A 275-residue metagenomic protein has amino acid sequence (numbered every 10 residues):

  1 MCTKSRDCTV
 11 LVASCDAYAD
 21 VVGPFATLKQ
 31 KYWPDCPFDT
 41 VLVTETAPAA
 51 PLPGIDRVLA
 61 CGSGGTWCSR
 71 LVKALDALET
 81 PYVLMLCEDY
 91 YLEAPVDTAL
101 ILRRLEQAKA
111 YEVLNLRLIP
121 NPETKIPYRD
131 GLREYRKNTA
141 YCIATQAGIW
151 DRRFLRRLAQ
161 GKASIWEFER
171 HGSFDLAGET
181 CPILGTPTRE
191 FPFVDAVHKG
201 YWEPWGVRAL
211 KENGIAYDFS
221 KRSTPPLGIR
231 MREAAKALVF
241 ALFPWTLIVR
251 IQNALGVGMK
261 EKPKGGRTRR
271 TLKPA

Functional and structural regions predicted by a protein language model:
M1-S63, A77, Y82: N-terminal anchoring/stem segment of glycosyltransferases
K4-D7, A13, A216-A275: Membrane-proximal basic amphipathic "stem/tether" segments
G64-L75: Glycine-rich, basic loop-to-helix element that forms the pyrophosphate-binding segment of sugar-nucleotide handling
P81-Y91: Short beta-strand-to-loop acidic/aromatic patch adjacent to the donor-nucleotide binding site
P95-T124: Conserved donor-nucleotide/metal-binding helix-loop-beta segment in metal-dependent transferases, i.e., the alpha-helix
I126-A140, F154: Short, flexible, basic/aromatic active-site loop/helix in glycosyltransferases
I143-W205: Catalytic core and acceptor-binding pocket of nucleotide-sugar-dependent glycosyltransferases
T188, D195-K211, A216-T224, G228: Preference for solvent-exposed, low-hydrophobicity sequence contexts
